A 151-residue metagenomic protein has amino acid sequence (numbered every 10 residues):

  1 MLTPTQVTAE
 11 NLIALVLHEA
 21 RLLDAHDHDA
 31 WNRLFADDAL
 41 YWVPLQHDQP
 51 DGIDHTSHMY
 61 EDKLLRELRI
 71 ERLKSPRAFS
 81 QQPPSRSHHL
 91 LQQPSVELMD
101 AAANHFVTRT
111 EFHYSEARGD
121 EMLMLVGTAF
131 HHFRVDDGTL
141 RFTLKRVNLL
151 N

Functional and structural regions predicted by a protein language model:
M1-D29, R33-D37: Short, low-complexity N-terminal intrinsically disordered segments enriched in polar/charged residues
P4-V7, D54, E121: Conserved aromatic-histidine-acidic binding/catalytic patches
E10-A14, L64, M124: A generic "alpha-helical surface" signal
E19-R21, R77-P84, R118-D120: Short helix-to-loop capping/linker segments positioned immediately adjacent to catalytic or ligand/cofactor-binding
D37-R109: A solvent-exposed, acidic/Ser-Thr-rich amphipathic alpha-helical stretch
H88-L90, S95-N151: A beta-strand edge to alpha-helix "cap/lid" segment located at domain peripheries
